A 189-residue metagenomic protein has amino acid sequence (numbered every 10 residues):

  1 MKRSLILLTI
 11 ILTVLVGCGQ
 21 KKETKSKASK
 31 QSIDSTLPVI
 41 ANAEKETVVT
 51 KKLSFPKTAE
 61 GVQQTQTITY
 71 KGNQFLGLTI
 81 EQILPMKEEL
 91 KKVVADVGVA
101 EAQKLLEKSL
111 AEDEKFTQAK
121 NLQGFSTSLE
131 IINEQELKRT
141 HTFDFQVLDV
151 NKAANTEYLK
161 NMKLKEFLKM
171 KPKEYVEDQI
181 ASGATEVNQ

Functional and structural regions predicted by a protein language model:
M1-S4: Positively charged n-region of N-terminal signal peptides that target proteins for export
V14-G17: C-terminal motif of bacterial Sec signal peptides marking the signal peptidase cleavage site
G19-K21: Bacterial signal peptide processing site
K25-K27: Glycine-rich ThDP/TPP pyrophosphate-binding loop and its adjacent helix/strand module within ThDP-dependent enzymes
S32-Q189: Subset-of-secretome marker
